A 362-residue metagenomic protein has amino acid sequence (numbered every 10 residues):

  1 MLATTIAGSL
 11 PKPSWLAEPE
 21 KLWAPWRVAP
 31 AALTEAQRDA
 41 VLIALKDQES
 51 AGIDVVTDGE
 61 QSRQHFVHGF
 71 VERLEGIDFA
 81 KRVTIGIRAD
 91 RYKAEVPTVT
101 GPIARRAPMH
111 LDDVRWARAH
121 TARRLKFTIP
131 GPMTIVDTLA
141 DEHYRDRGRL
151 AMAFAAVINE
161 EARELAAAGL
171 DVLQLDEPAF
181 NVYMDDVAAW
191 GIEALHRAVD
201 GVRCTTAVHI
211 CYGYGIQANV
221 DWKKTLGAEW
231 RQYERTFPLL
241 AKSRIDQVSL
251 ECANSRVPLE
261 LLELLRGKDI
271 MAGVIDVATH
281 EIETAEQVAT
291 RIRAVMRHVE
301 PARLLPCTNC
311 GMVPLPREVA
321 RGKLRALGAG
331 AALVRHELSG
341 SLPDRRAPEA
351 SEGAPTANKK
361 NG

Functional and structural regions predicted by a protein language model:
M1-G362: Domain-level signal for soluble alpha/beta catalytic cores
